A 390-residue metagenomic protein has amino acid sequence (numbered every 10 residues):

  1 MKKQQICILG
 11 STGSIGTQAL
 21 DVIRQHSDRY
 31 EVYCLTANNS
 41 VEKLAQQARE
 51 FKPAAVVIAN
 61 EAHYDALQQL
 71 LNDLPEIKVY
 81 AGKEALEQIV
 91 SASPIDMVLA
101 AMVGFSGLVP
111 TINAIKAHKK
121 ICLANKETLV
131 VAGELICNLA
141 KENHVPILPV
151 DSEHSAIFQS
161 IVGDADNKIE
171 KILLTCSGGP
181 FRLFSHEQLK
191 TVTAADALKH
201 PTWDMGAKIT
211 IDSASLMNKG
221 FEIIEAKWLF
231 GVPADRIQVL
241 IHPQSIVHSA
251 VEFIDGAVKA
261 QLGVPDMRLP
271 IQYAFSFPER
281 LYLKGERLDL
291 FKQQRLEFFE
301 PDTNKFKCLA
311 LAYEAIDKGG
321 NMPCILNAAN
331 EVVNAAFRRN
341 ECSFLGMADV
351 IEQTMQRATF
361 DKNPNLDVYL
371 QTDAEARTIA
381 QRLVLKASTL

Functional and structural regions predicted by a protein language model:
M1-L390: Catalytic, metal-anchored helix/loop core of enzyme active sites in primary metabolism
